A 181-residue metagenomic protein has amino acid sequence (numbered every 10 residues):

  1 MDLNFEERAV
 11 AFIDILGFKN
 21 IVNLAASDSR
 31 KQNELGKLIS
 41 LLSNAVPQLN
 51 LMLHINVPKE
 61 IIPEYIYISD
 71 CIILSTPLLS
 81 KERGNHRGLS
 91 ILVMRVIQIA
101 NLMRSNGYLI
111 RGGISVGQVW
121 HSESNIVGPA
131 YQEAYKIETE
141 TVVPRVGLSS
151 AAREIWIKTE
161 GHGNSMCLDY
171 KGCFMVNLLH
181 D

Functional and structural regions predicted by a protein language model:
M1-A100, S105: Catalytic NTP-binding/metal-coordinating core of nucleotidyl cyclase/transferase enzymes
E6, V143-D181: Intrinsically disordered, glycine/charged-rich C-terminal tails and inter-domain linkers that flank nucleotidyl cyclase
F18, V119, R153-E154: Short, solvent-exposed loop/turn segments at secondary-structure junctions
I21-N23, P77, S122-P129, I157-E160: A short acidic (Asp/Glu
L78-R83, G113-N125: Catalytic strand-loop-helix junctions within cyclic-nucleotide turnover domains
N85-H86, S90-V93, S122-E138: Catalytic-core segments of nucleotide cyclases and related cyclic-nucleotide turnover enzymes
R104-G112, V116, Q132-A152: Catalytic/regulatory signature loops of cyclic-dinucleotide turnover enzymes and related class III nucleotidyl cyclases
